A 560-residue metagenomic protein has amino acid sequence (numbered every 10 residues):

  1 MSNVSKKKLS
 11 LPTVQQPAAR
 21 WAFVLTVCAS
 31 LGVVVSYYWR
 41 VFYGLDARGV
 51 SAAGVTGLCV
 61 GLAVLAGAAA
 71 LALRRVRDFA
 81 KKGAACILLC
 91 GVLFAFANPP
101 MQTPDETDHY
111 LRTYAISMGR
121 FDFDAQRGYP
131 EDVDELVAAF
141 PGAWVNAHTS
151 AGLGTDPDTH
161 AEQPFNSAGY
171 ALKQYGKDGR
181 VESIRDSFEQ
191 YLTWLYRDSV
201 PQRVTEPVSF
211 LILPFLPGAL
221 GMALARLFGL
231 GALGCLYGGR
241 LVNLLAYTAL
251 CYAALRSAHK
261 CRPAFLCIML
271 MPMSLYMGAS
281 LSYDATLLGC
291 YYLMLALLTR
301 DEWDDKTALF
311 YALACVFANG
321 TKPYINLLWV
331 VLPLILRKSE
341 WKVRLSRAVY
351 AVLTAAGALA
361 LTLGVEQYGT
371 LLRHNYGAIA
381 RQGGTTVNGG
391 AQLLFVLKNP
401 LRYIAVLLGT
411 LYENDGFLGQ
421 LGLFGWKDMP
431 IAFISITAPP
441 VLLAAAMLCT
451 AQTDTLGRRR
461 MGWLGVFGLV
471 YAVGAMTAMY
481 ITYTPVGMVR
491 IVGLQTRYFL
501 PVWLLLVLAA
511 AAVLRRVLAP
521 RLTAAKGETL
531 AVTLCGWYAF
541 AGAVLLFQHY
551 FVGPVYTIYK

Functional and structural regions predicted by a protein language model:
R20-A22, K81, L230-L233, Y252-P272: Transmembrane-helix signature of polytopic, membrane-embedded enzymes that assemble or transfer cell-envelope glycans
V34-G57, G357-L363, Y368-I379, A524-K560: Transmembrane helical bundles and short interhelical boundary loops of multi-pass, membrane-embedded
G67, Y237-C261: Transmembrane-helix motifs of polytopic, lipid-linked glycan transferases
R120-L236: Interfacial juxtamembrane loops and adjacent helix segments that form the catalytic/substrate-binding surfaces
Y276, T307-P323, L327-L334: Membrane-interface alpha helices of multi-pass inner-membrane proteins
S280-L287: Short acidic/glycine- and proline-prone juxtamembrane loop motifs at membrane-interface regions of multi-pass membrane
L297-W303, N326-G357: Perimembrane helix-loop-helix junctions
L363-A451: Membrane-lumen/periplasm interface segments of multi-pass, membrane-embedded glycan/lipid transferases
